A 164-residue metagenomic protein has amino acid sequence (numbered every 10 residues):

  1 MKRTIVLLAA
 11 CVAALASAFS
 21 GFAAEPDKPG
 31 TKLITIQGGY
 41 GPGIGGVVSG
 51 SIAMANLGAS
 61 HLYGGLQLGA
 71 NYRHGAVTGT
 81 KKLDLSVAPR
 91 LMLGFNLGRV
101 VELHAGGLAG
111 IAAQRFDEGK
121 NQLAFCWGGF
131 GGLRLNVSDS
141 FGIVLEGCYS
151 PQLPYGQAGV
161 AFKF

Functional and structural regions predicted by a protein language model:
M1-G30: Cleavable N-terminal export/targeting peptides
F19-A76, L93, Q157, A161-K163: Short glycine/proline- and aromatic-enriched beta-strand/turn motifs that initiate or cap beta-hairpins
D27-K32, L135-F141: Flexible, solvent-exposed coil segments and beta strand-coil junctions, predominantly the extracellular/periplasmic
K32-I36, L62-L68, V87, L103-G107 (+3 more regions): Transmembrane beta-strands of outer-membrane beta-barrel proteins
I36-V48, G75-K82, R99, D117-L123 (+1 more regions): Solvent-exposed loop/turn segments connecting transmembrane beta-strands in outer-membrane beta-barrel proteins
A55-A59, N96-V100, N136-S140: Outer-membrane beta-barrel channels and translocator barrels
A55-L57, I111, G131-G132, F141-I143: A membrane-pore/channel beta-structure motif
L62-Q122: Outer-membrane beta-barrel translocator/channel fold
